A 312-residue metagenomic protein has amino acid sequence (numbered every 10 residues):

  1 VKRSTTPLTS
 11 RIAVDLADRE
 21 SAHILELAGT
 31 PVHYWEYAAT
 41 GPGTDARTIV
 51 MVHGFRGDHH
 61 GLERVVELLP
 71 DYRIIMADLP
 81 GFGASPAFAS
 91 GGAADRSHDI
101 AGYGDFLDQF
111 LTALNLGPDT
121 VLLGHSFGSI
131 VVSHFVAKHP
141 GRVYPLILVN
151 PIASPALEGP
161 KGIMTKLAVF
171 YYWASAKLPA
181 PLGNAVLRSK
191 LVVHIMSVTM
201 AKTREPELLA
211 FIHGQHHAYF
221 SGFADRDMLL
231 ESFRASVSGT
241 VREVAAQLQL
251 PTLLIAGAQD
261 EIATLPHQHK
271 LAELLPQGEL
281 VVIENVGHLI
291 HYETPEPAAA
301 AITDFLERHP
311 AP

Functional and structural regions predicted by a protein language model:
T30, W35, G41, M76-F127 (+2 more regions): Active-site loop/oxyanion-hole signature of alpha/beta-hydrolase fold enzymes
D45-G54: Short beta-strand element of the alpha/beta-hydrolase
G54-R64, I74: Serine-hydrolase catalytic-loop signature spanning alpha/beta hydrolases and amidase-signature enzymes
A137, Y144-A180: Flexible "cap/lid" loop of the alpha/beta hydrolase fold
P181-Q247: Conserved alpha/beta-hydrolase catalytic His-Asp/Glu region
L248, L254-A256: Short beta-strand/loop motif that positions the catalytic acidic residue of the alpha/beta-hydrolase fold
Q259-A263: Acidic catalytic loop of the alpha/beta-hydrolase fold
G278-P312: Catalytic active-site module of serine/aspartate enzymes centered on a nucleophile-bearing elbow/loop
